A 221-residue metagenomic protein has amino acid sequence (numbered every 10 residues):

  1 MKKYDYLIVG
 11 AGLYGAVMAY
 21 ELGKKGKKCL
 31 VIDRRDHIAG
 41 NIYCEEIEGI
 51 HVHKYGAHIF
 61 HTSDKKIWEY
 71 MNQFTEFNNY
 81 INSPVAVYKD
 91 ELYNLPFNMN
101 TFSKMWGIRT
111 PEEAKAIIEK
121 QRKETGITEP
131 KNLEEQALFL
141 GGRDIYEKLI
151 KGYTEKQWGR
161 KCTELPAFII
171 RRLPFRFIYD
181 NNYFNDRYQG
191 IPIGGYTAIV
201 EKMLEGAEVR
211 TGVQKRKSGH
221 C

Functional and structural regions predicted by a protein language model:
K2-Y4, S218-C221: Core beta-strand elements of the Rossmann-like FAD/NAD(P) dinucleotide-binding domain in flavoenzyme oxidoreductases
Y4-V31: N-terminal Rossmann-like FAD-binding beta1-loop-alpha1 element of flavoenzymes
G10, I81, T211-Q214: Short loop/edge segments at beta-strand edges and connector loops that shape dinucleotide/nucleotide cofactor-binding
G23-E48: Glycine-rich FAD pyrophosphate-binding loop
K28, H51, E76, E208-R210: Conserved beta-strand segments of alpha/beta enzyme cores
E45, A86, V209: Short aromatic-centered micro-motifs
E48-E124: Dinucleotide-binding Rossmann-like beta1-alpha1 core, especially the glycine-rich loop that anchors the ADP
E91-Y93, N100-G219: Active-site/ligand-binding neighborhood in enzyme catalytic cores
